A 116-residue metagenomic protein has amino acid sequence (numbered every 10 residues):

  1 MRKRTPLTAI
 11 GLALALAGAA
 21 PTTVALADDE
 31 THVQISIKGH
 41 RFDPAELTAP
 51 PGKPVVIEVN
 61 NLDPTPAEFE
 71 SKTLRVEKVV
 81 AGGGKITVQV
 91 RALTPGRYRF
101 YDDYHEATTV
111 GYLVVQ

Functional and structural regions predicted by a protein language model:
M1-G11: Bacterial N-terminal signal peptides that target proteins for export
L16-V24: C-terminal segment of classical bacterial N-terminal signal peptides
D29-G52: N-terminal edge beta-strand
T31-Q34, V80-Q116: Extracellular/periplasmic metallocenter environments
A45-L47, R75-V79, Q89: Beta-strand-rich interaction surfaces with strong enrichment in secreted/lumenal proteins
V55, T65-A67, T109-G111: Short beta-strand/loop motifs in extracellular/secreted proteins, especially within beta-sandwich accessory domains
V59-N61: Asparagine-centered strand-capping/turn motif at beta-strand->loop junctions
A67-T73: Change to "...patches in solvent-exposed regions of secreted, membrane-anchored, or virion-exposed structural
